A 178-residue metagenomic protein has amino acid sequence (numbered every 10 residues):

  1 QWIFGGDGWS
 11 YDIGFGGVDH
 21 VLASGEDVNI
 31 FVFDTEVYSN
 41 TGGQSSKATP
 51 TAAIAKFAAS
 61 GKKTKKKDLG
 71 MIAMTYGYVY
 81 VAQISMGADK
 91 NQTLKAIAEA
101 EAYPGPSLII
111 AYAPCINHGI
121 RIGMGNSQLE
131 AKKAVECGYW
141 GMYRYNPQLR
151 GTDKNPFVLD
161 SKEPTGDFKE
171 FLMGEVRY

Functional and structural regions predicted by a protein language model:
Q1-Q44, Y80-P104: Thiamine diphosphate
G14, T41-G43, A52, A59-G61 (+2 more regions): Glycine-centered flexibility motif
G17-V21, Q44-A53, I122-K132: Short secondary-structure boundary/capping segments
D27-I30, I54-A58, P106-L108, K133-E136: Glycine-rich loops and low-complexity Gly/Arg-rich segments that provide flexible linkers or classic glycine-based
I30-V37, I54-K63, K162-G166: Phosphate-binding glycine-rich loops and adjacent basic patches that engage nucleotide phosphates, nucleic-acid
T49-A102: Conserved thiamine diphosphate
T93-Y178: Glycine/aspartate-rich loop-and-adjacent alpha/beta segment that forms the canonical ThDP
